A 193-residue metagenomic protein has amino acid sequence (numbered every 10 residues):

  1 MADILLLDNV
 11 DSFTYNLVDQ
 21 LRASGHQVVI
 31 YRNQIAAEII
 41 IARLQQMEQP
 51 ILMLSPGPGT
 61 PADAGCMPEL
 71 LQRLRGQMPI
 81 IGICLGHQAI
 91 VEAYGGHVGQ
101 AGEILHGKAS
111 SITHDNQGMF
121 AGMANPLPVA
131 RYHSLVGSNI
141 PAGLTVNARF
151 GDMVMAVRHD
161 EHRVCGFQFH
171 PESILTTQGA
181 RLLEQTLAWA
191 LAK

Functional and structural regions predicted by a protein language model:
M1-L5: Extreme N-terminal starter segment of soluble prokaryotic enzymes
L6-L7, L54: Hydrophobic Val/Ile/Leu positions in short beta-strands of Rossmann-like dinucleotide-binding domains
V18-Q27: Two-component/phosphorelay signaling modules centered on CheY-like receiver
Q27-I35: A short beta-strand-loop structural module common to alpha/beta enzyme folds
A37-E48: Short amphipathic alpha-helix with an adjacent loop that forms part of the alpha/beta core around
Q49-A121, L183: Cysteine-nucleophile active-site neighborhood
G118-E161: Catalytic beta-strand/loop cores that center a nucleophilic Ser/Cys/Thr and support acyl-enzyme chemistry
I174-K193: Acyltransferase
